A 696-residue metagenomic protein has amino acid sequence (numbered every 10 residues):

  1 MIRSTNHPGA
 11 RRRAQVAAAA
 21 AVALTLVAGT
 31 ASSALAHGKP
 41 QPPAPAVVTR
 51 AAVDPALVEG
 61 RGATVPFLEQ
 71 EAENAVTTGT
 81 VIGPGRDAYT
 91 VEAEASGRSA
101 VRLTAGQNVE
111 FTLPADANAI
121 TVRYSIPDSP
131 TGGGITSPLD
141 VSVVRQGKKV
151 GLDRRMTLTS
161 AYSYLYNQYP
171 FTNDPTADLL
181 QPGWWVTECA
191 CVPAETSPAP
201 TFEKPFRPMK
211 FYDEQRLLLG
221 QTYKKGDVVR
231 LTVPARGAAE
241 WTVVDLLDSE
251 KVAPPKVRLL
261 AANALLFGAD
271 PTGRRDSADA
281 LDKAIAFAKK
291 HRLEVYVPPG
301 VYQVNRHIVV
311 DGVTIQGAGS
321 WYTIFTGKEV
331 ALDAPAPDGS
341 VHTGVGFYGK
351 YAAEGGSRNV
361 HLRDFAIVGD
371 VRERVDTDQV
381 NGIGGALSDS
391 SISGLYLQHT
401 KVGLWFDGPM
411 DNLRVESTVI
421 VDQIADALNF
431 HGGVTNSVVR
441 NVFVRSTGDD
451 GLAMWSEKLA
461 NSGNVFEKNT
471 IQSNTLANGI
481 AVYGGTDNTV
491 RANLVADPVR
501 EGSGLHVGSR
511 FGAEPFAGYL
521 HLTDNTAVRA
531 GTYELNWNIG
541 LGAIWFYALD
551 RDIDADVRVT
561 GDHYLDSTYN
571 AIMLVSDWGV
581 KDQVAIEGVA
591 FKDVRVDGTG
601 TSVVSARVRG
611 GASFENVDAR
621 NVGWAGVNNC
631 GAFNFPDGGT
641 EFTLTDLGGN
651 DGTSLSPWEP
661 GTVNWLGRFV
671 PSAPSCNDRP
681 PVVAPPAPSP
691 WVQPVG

Functional and structural regions predicted by a protein language model:
M1-G38: Secretory targeting and sorting signals
H37-L259: Extracytoplasmic
S160-R216, A269, L332-K350, D378 (+6 more regions): Surface-exposed intrinsically disordered loops and tails
A264-Y296: Acidic Gly/Asp/Thr-rich repetitive segments characteristic of extracellular carbohydrate-active and adhesion proteins
D282, F287, Y302-Q316, I324-D364 (+5 more regions): Extracellular beta-strand-rich solenoid/capping regions of secreted or surface-exposed proteins that bind or remodel
L293, V304-H307, G319-S320, I324-E329 (+11 more regions): Short glycine/acidic-rich loop motifs that flank beta-strands on beta-rich extracellular proteins
W321, R358-G369, S388-H399, M410-A425 (+9 more regions): Right-handed parallel beta-helix
A606-S675: Leucine-rich solenoid repeat scaffolds
